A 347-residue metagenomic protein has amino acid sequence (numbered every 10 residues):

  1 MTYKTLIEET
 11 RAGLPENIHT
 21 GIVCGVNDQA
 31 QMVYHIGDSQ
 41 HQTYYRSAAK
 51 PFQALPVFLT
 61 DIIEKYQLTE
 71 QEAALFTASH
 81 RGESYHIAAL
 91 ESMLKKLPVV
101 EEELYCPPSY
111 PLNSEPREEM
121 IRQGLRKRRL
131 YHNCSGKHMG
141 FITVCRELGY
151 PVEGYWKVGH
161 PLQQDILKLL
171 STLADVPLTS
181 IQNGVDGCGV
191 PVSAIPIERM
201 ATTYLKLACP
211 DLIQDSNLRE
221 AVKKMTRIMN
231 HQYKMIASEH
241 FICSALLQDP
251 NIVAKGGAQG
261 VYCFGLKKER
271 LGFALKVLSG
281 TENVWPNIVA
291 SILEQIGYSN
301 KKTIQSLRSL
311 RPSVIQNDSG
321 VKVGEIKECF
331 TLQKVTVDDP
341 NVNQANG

Functional and structural regions predicted by a protein language model:
M1-Q40: Beta-lactamase-like hydrolase cores
A12-P15, Y131, N251-K255: Short Gly/Pro-enriched turn/cap motifs at secondary-structure boundaries
I18-V23, M139, L167, Q259-Y262: Short glycine-rich loop/turn motifs
A30-Q40, I121-R126, T179-G184: Glycine/charged-rich beta-loop-alpha catalytic/anionic-binding loops adjacent to active sites
R46-I63: Active-site SXXK
L59-Y66, P98-E102, G149-G154, H160-L167 (+4 more regions): Bacterial peptidoglycan biogenesis and beta-lactam-recognition machinery
T69-V176, S180: Active-site-adjacent helix/loop patches that line small-molecule binding or acyl-intermediate pockets
L205-G347: Structured C-terminal helix/loop/strand segments within mature extracytoplasmic catalytic/sensor domains
